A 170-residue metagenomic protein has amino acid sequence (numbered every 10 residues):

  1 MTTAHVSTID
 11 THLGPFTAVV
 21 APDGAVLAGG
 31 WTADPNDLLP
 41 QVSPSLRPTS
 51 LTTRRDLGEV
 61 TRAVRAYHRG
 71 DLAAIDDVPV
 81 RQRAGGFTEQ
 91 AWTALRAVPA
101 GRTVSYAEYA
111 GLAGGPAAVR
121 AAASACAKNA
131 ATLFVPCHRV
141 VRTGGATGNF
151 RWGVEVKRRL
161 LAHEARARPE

Functional and structural regions predicted by a protein language model:
M1-P116, R166-E170: Basic nucleic-acid-binding alpha-helical/helix-turn surface characteristic of O6-alkylguanine DNA
A94-A97, L133, R159: Residue-level recognition of specific faces of alpha-helices
P116-V119, L160: LysM (lysin motif) carbohydrate-binding repeats in extracellular/periplasmic proteins that recognize
V119-T132: Regulatory, non-catalytic segments
L133-V140: Short Lys/Arg-enriched helix C-cap and helix-to-coil transition segments that create basic nucleic-acid-contact patches
T143-E170: …primarily DNA-binding HTH/wHTH and HhH modules…
